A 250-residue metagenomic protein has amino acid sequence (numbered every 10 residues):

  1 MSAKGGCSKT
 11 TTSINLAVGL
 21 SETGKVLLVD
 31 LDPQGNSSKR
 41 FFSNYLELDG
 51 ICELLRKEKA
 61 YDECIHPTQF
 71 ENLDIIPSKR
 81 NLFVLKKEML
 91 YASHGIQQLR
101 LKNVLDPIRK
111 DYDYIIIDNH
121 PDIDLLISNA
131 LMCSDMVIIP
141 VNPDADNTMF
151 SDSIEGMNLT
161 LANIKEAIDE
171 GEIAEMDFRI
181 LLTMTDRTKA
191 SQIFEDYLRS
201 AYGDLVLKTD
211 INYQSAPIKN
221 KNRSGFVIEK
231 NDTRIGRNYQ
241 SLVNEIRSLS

Functional and structural regions predicted by a protein language model:
M1-S250: P-loop NTP-binding core
